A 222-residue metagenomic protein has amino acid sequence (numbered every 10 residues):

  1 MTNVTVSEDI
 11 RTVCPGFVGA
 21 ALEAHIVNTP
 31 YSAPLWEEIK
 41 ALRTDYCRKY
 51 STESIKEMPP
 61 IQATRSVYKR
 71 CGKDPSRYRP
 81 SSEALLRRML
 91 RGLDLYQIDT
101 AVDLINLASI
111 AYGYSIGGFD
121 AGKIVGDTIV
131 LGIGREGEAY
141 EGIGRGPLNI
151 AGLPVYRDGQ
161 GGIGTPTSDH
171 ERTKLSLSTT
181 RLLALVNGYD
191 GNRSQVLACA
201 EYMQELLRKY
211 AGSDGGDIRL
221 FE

Functional and structural regions predicted by a protein language model:
M1-E222: Charge-biased, low-complexity intrinsically disordered regions
